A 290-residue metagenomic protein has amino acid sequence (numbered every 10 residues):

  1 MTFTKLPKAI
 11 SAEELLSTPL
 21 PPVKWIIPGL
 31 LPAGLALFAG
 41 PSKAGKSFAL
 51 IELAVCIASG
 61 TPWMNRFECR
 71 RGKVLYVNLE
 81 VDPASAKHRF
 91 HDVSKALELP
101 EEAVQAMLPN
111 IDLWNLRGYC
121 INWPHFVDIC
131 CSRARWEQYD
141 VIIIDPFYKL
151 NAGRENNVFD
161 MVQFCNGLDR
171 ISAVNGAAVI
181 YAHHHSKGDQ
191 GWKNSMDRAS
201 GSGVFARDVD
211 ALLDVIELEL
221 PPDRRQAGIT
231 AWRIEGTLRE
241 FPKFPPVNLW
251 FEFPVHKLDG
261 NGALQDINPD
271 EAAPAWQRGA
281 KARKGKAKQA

Functional and structural regions predicted by a protein language model:
M1-T4, L16, Q277-G279: Glycine- and charge-rich intrinsically disordered segments
F3-P7, E13, L20-P22, E68-E155 (+3 more regions): Conserved inter-motif catalytic segment of the P-loop NTP-binding fold
S17-P22, K193-M196: Short gly/ser/thr-rich secondary-structure transition/capping motifs
P22-L31, V179-A182: Short, contiguous hydrophobic alpha-helices characteristic of membrane insertion segments
I26-L99, A206: Walker A/P-loop NTP-binding active-site region of P-loop NTPases, recognizing the glycine-rich GxxxxGKT/S
L37-A39, K43, F48, V141 (+1 more regions): Phosphate-binding/switch region of NTP-binding enzymes
F126, R239-A290: Conserved alpha/beta core segments of nucleic-acid transaction machinery
